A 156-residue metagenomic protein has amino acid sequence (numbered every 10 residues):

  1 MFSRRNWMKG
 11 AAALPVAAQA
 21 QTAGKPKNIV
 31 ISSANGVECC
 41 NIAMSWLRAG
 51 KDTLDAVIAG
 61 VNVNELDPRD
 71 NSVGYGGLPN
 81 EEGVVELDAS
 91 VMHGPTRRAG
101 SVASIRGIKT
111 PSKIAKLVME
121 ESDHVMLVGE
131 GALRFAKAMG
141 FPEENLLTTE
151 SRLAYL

Functional and structural regions predicted by a protein language model:
F2, K9-A12, Q21-L156: Alpha/propeptide regions of enzymes that mature by internal proteolysis
